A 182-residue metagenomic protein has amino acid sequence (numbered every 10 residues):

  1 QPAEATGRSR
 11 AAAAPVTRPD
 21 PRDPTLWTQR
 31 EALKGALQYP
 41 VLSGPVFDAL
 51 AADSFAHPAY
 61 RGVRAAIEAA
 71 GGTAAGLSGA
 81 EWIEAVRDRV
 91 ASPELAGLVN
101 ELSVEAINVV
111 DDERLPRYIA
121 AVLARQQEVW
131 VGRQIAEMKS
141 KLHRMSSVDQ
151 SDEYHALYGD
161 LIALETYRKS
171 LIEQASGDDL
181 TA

Functional and structural regions predicted by a protein language model:
Q1-A182: A charged alpha-helical hairpin associated with nucleic-acid processing machineries
